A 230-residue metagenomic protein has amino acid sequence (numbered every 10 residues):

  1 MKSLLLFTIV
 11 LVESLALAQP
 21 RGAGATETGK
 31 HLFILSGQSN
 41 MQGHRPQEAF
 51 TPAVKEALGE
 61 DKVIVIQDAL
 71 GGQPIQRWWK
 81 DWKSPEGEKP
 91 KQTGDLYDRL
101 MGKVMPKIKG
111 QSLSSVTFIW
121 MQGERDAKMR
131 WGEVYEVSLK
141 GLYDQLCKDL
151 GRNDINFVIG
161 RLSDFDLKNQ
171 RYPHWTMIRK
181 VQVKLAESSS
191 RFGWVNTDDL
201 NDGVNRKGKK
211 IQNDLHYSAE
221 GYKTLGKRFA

Functional and structural regions predicted by a protein language model:
L4-E13: Sec-dependent N-terminal signal peptides
L15-L17: Sec/Tat signal peptide C-region and signal peptidase I cleavage site
Q19-A230: Cell-envelope and extracellular/periplasmic
